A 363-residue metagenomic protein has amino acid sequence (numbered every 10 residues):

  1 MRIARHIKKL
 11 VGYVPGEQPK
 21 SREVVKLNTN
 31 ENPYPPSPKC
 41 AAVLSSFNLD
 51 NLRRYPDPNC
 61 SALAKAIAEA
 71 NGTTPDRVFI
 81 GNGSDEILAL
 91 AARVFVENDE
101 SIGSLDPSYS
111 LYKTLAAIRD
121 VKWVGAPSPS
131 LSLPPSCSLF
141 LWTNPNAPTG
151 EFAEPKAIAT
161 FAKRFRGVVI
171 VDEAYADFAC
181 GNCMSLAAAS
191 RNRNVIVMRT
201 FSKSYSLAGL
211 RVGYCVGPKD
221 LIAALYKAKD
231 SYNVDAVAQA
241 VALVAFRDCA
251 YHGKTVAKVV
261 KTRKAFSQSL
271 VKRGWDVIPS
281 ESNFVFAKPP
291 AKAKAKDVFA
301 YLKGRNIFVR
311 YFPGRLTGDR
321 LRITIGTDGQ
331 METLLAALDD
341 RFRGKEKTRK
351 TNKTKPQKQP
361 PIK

Functional and structural regions predicted by a protein language model:
M1-R54: N-terminal "arm"/small-domain region of PLP-dependent enzymes with the aminotransferase-like
S61-S101, R119: Phosphate-binding glycine-rich loop
V94-T143, P148, P155-K156: PLP-dependent aminotransferase-like
A117, P129-S130, P148-L207: Active-site pre-lysine segment of PLP-dependent enzymes
K156, A293, Y301-R310, G314-K363: PLP-dependent enzyme catalytic core of the Aspartate aminotransferase-like
N194-V271, W275-I278: PLP-dependent aminotransferase class I/II
V260, K272-R305: Conserved PLP-binding catalytic core of the aspartate aminotransferase-like
